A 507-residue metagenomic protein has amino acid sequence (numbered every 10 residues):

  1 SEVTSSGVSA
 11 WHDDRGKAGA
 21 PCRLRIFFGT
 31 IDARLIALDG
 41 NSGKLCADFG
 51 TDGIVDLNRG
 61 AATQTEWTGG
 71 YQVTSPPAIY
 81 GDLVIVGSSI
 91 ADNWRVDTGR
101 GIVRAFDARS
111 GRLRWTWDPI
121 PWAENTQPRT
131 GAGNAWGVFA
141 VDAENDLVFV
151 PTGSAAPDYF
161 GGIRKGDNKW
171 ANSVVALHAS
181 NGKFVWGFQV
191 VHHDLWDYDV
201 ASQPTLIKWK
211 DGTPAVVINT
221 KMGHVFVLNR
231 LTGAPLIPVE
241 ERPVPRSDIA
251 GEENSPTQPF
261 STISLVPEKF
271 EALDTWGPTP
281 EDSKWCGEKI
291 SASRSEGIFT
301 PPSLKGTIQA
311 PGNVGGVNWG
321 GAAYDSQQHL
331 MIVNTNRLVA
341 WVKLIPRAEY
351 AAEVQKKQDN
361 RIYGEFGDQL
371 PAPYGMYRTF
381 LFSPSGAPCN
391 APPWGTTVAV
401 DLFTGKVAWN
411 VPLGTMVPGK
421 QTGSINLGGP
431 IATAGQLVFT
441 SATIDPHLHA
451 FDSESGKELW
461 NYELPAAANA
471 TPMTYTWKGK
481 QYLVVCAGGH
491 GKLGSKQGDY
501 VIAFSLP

Functional and structural regions predicted by a protein language model:
S1, L35-W67, I102-R129, G161-V200 (+7 more regions): Extracytoplasmic/lumenal domain signature
E2-R34, G69-V96, R100-I102, R129-I163 (+9 more regions): Repeat-blade elements of multi-bladed beta-propeller folds
G29, A179, N334-L338, L402: Extended surface/linker regions that mediate inter-domain or inter-protein docking in multi-component redox
M222, P243, R337-V339: Glycine-rich beta-alpha junction loops
R230, P301, K305-V339, L344-P346: Segments forming glycine/polar-rich beta-alpha architectures that bind adenosine-containing cofactors
R246, G251-L273: A surface-exposed, glycine/aromatic-enriched loop/edge motif typical of exported proteins
S264-E288: N-terminal leader/propeptide and maturation segments of large enzyme subunits in energy/redox metabolism and hydrolases
A272-P278, L330-I332, V342, A352-V354 (+1 more regions): C-terminal, loop-rich substrate-recognition/catalytic regions characterized by aromatic stacking residues
